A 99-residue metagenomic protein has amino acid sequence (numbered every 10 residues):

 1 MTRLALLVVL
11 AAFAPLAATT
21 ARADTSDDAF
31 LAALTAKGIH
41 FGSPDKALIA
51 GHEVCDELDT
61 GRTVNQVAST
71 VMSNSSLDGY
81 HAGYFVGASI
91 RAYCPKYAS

Functional and structural regions predicted by a protein language model:
M1-A23: Classic N-terminal secretory signal peptides
T2, A17, A50-G51, C94: Alpha-helical ligand/cofactor-binding cores
D24-L31: Cleaved targeting-peptide boundary
L31-I49: Folded interaction domains in cell-surface recognition and envelope-stress signaling
K37-F41, E53-E57, M72-S76: Second-shell loop/turn segments in exported
L48-R62: Amphipathic alpha-helical segments that form the core helices of the histone-fold
L58-S99: Compact alpha-helical subdomains of small soluble proteins
